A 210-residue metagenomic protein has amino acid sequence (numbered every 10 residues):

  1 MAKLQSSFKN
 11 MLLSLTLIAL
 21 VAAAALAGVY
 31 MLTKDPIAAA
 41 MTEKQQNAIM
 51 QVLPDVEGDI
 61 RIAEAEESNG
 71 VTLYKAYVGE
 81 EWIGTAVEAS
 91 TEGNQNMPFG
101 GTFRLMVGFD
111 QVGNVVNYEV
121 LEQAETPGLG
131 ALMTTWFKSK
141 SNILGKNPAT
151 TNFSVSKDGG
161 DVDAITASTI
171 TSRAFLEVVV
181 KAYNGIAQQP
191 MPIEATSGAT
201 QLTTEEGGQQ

Functional and structural regions predicted by a protein language model:
A2-Q210: Flexible, solvent-exposed loop/hinge segments and secondary-structure transition points
